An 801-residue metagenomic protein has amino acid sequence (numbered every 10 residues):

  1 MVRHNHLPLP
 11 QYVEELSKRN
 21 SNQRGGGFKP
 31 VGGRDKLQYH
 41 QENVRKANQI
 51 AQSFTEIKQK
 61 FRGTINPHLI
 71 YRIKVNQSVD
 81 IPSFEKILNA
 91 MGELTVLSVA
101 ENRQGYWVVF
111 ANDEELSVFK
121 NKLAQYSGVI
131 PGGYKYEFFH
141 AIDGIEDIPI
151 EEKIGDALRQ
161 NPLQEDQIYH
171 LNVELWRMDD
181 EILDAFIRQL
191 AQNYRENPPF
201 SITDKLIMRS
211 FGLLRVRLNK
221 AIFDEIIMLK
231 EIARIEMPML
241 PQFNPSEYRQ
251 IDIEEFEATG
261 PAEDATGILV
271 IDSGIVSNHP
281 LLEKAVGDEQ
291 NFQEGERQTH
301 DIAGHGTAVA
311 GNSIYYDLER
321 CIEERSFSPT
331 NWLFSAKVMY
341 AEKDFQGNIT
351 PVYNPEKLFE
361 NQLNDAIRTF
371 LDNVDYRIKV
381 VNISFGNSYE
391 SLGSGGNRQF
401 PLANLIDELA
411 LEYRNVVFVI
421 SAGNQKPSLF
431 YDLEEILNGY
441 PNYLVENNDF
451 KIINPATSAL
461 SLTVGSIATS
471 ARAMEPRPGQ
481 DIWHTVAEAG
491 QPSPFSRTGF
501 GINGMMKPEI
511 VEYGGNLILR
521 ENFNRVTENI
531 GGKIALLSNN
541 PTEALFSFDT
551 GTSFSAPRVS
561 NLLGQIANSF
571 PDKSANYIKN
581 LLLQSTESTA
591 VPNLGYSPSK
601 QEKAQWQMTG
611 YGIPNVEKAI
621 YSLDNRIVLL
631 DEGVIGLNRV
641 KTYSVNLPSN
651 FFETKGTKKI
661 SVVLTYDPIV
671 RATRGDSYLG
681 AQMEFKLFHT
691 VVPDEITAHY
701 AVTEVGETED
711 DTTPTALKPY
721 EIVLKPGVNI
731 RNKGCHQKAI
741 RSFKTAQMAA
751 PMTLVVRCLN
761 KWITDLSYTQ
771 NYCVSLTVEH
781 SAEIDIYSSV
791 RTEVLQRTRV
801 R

Functional and structural regions predicted by a protein language model:
M1-N193, N197, I202, I232-G260 (+1 more regions): Autoinhibitory N-terminal propeptides
R3-S17, Y678-H699, D711, Y720 (+1 more regions): C-terminal edge strands of extracellular/lumenal beta-sandwich accessory domains
N66-T95, N172-E174, I182-R195, K658-P726: Extended low-complexity, serine/threonine- and proline-enriched intrinsically disordered segments
A258-Q290, E296-L358, Y413-N415, S428 (+5 more regions): Subtilisin-like serine protease catalytic core
G267, S273-N291, I467-H484, Q491-A556: Catalytic-core environment of secreted peptidases
E342-S458, A471, E543-T550, F554-A556: Substrate-binding/access-modulating region of protease and related hydrolase catalytic domains
F570-Y596: An often Trp-containing, charged/polar helix-loop segment at the C-terminal end of enzyme catalytic cores
Q601-T690: Secreted peptidase-domain scaffold signal
